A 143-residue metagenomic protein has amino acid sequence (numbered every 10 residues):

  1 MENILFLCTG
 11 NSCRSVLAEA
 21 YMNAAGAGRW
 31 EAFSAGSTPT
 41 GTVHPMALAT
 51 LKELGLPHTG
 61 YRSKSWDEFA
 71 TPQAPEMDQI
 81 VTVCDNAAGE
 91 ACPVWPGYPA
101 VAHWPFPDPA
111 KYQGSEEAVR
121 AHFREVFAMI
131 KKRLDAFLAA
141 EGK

Functional and structural regions predicted by a protein language model:
M1-K143: Short polar/charged helix/loop
